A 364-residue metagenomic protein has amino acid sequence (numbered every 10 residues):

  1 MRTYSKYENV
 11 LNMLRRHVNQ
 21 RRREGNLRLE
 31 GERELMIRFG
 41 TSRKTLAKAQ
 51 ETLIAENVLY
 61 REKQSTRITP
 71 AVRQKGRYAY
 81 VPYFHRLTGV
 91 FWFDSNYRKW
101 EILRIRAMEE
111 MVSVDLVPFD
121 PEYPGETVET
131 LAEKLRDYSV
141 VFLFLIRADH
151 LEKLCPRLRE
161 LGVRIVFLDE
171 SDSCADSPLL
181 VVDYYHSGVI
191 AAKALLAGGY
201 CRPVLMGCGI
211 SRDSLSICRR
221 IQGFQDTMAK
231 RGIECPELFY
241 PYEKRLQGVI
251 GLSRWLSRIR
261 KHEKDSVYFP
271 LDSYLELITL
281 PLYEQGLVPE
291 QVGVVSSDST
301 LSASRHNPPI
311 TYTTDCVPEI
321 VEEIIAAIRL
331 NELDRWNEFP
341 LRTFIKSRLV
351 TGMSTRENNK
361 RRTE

Functional and structural regions predicted by a protein language model:
T3-N12, G31, Q64-G76: Short, cationic-aromatic polyanion-contact patches
R15, Q20, E24, E32 (+1 more regions): Amphipathic helical "hinge" segments at domain boundaries
L27-K63: N-terminal helix-turn-helix
H85-N96, V117-E126, L180-I190, M206-R254 (+4 more regions): Hinge/beta->alpha junction and helix N-cap segments in small-molecule ligand-binding domains
D137-I146, V166, V204-C208, H262-Y274 (+1 more regions): Periplasmic-binding protein-like
I146-S187, D298-I310: Flexible loop/hinge segments that line or gate small-molecule binding clefts
S253-E364: Flexible loop/turn connectors
